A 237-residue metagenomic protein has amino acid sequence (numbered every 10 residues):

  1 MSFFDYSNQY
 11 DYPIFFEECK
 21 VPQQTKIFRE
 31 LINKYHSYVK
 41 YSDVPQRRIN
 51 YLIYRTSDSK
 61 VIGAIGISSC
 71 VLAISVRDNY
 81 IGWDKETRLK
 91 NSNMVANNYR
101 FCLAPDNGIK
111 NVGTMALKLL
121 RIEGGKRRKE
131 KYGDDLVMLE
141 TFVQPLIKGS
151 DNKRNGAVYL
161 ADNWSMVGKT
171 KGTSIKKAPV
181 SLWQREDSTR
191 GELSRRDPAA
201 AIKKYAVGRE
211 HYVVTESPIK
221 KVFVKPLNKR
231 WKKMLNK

Functional and structural regions predicted by a protein language model:
M1-P22: Conserved N-terminal entry element of GNAT/NAT acetyltransferase domains
Q9, V44-Q46: Short, surface-exposed loop/turn motifs at beta-strand boundaries within globular domains
E18, K26-I27, S37, R47-I49 (+1 more regions): Acyl-donor binding region in acyl/amide transferases
K232-K237: Flexible, glycine-/basic-rich loop-and-beta segments that form/coincide with the SAM-dependent methyltransferase
